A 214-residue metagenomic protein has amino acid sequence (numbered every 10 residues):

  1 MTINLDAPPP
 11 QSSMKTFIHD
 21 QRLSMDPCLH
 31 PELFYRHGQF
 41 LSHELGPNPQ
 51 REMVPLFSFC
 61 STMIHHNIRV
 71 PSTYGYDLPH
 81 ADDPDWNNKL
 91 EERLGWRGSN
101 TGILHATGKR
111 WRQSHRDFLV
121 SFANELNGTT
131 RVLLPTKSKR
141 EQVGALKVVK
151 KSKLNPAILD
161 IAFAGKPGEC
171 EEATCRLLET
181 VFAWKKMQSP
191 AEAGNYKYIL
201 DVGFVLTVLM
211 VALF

Functional and structural regions predicted by a protein language model:
M1-E172, L178-E179: Secretory-pathway glycan-assembly enzymes, especially type II membrane glycosyltransferases that use nucleotide-sugar
K186-F214: Catalytic binding pocket for nucleotide-activated donors in carbohydrate/polymer assembly enzymes
